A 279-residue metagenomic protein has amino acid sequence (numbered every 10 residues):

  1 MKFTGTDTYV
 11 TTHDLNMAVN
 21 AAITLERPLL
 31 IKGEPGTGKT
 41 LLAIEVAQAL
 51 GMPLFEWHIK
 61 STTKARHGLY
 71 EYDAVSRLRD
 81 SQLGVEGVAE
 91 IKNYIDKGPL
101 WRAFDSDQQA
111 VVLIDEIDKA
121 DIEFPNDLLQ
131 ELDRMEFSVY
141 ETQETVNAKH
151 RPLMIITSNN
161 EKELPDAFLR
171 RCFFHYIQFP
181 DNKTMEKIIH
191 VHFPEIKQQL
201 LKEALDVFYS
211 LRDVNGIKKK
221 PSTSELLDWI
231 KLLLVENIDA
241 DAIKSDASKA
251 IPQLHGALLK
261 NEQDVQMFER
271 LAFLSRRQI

Functional and structural regions predicted by a protein language model:
M1-I279: C-terminal regulatory/interaction module of P-loop NTP-utilizing enzymes
